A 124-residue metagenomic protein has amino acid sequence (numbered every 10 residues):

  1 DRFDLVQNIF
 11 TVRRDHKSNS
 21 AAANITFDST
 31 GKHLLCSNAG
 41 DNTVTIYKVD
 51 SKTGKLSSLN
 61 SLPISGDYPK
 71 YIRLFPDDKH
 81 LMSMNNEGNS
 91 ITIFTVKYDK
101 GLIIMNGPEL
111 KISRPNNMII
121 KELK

Functional and structural regions predicted by a protein language model:
D1-F3, Y47-G54, T95-L102: Short loop/turn segments immediately following beta-strands, especially the blade-tip and inter-blade linker loops
D15-K17, S61-G66, E109-I112: Surface loop/turn motifs at the tips and blade-to-blade linkers of beta-strand repeat domains
S18-T26: Signature of short aromatic-glycine-proline-rich micro-motifs recurring in repeat-based ectodomains
T30-K32, D77-K79: Short coil/turn segments that connect the beta-strands within blades of beta-propeller domains
A39-G40, N86-E87, V96: Short loop/turn segments immediately following the C-termini of beta-strands
